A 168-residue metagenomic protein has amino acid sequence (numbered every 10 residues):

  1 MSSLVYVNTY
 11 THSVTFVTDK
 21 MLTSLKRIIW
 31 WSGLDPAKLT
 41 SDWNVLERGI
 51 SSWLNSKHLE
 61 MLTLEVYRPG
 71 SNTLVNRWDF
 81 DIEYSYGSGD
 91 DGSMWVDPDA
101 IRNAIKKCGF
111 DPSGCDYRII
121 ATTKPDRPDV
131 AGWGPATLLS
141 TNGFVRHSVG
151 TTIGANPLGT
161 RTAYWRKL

Functional and structural regions predicted by a protein language model:
M1-L168: Long protein-protein interaction modules used by eukaryotic assembly/scaffold proteins
